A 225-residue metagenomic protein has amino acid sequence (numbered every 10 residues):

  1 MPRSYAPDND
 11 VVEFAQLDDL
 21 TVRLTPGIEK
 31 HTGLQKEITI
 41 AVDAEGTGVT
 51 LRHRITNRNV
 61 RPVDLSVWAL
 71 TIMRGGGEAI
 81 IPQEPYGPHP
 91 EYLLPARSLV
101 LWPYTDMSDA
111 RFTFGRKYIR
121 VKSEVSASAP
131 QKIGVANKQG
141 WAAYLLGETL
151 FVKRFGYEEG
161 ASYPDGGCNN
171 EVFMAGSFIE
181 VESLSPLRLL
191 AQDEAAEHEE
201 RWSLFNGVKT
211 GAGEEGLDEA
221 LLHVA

Functional and structural regions predicted by a protein language model:
M1-G46, A175-S177: Extended, loop-rich substrate-binding clefts of extracytoplasmic carbohydrate-active enzymes
N9, A220-L221: Short, basic/aromatic-enriched C-terminal tail that caps enzymatic domains
D19-R23, E37, G48-T50, Q139-W141 (+1 more regions): Intrinsic-disorder/low-complexity, polar/charged segments enriched in Ser/Thr/Lys/Arg/Asp/Glu/Gln
P26-G76: Acidic, contiguous internal or C-terminal segments within carbohydrate-active enzymes that form a structured patch used
R58-S66, L70-E197, G207-A220: A contiguous, surface-exposed recognition patch within enzymatic or periplasmic domains that forms
W202-N206: Short, charged beta-turn/beta-strand-edge "cap" motif at the junction between a beta-strand and an adjacent loop
H223-A225: Acidic, Ser/Thr-rich low-complexity intrinsically disordered segments
